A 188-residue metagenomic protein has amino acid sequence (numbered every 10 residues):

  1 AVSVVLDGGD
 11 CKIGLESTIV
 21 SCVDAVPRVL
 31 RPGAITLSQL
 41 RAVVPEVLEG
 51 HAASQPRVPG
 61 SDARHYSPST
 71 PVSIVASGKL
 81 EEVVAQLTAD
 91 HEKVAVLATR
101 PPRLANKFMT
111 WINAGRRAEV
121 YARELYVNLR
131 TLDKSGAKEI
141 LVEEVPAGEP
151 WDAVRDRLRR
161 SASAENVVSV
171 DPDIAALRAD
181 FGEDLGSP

Functional and structural regions predicted by a protein language model:
A1-D173: Active-site-adjacent structural elements in enzyme catalytic cores
D171-P188: Short linear interaction segments
